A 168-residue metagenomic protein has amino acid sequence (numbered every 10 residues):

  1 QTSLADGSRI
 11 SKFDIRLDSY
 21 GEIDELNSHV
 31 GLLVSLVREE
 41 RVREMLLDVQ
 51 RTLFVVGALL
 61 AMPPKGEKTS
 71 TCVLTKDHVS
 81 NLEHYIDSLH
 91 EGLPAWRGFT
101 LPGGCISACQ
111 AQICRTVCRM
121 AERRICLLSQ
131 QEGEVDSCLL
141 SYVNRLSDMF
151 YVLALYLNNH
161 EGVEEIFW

Functional and structural regions predicted by a protein language model:
Q1-W168: Phosphate/pyrophosphate-binding loop motifs in nucleotide- or prenyl diphosphate-using proteins
